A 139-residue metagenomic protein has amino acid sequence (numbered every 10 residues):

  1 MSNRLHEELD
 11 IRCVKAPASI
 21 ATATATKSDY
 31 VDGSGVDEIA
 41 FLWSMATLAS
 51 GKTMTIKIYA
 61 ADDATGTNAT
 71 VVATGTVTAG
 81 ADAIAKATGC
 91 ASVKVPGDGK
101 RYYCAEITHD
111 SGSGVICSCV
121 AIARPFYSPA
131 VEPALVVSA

Functional and structural regions predicted by a protein language model:
M1-A139: Surface-exposed, low-hydrophobicity beta-strand/loop segments enriched in small/polar/acidic residues
